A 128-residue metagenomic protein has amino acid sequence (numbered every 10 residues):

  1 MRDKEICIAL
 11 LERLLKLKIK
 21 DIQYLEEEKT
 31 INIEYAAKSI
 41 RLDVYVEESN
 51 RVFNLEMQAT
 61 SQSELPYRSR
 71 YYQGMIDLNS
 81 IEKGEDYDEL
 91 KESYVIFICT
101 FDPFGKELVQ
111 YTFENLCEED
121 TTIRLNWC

Functional and structural regions predicted by a protein language model:
M1-C128: Elongated, amphipathic alpha-helical interaction scaffolds
